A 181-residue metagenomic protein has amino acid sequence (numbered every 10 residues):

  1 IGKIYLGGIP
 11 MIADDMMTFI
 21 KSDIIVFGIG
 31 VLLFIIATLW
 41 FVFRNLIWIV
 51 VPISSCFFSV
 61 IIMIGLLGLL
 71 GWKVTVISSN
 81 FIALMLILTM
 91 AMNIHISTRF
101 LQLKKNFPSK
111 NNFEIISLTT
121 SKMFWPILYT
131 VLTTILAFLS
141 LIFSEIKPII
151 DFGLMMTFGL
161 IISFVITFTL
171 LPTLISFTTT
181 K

Functional and structural regions predicted by a protein language model:
G2-K181: Membrane-embedded transmembrane helical bundles of large multi-pass transporters/channels
